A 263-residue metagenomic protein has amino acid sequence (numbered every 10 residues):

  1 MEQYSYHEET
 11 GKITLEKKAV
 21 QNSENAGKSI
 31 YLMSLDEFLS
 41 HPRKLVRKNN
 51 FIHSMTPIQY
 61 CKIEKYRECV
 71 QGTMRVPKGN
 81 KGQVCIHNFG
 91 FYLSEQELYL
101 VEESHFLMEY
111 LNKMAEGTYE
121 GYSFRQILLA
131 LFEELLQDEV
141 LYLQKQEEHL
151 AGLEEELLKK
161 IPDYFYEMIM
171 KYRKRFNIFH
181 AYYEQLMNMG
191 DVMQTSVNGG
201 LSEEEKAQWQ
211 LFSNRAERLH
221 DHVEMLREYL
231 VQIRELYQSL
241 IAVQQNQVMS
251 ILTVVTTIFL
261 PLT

Functional and structural regions predicted by a protein language model:
M1-Y119, Q185, M189-L201: Helix-boundary and N-terminal cytosolic regulatory elements
S23, K62, G82, N88-S104 (+3 more regions): Short charge-dense sequence patches
K48-N50, V76-G79, Y122, L128-L129 (+3 more regions): Intrinsically disordered, low-complexity segments enriched in polar/charged residues with Gly/Pro, especially when
E103, Y119-E120, Y142-K145, E204 (+1 more regions): A generic short alpha-helical patch detector that favors 3-5-residue windows in or near N-terminal regions
F106-Q126, A151, E156-K160: A short, charged helix-loop
Q126-M170, S196-Q210: Cytosolic regulatory modules rich in charged/polar residues
D163-T263: Membrane-associated alpha-helical segments
